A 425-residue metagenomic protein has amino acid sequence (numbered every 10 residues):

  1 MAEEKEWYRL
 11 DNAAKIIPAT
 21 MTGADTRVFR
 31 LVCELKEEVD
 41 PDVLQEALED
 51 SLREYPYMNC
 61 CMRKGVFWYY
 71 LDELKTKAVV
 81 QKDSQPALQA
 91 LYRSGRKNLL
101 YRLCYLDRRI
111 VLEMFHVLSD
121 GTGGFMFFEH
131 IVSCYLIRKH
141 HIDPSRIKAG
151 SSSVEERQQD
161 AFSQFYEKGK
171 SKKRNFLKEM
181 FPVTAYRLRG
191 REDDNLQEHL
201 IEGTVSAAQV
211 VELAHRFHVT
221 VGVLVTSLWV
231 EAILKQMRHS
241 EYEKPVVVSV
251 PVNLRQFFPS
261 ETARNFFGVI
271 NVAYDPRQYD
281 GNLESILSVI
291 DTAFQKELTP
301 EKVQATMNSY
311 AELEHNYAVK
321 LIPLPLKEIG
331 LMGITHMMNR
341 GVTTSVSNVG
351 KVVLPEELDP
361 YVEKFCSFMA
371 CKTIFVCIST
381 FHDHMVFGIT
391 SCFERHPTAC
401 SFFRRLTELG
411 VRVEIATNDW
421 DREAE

Functional and structural regions predicted by a protein language model:
M1-Y69, L74-R102, L234-E425: Acyl-thioester-dependent acyl-group transfer interface
A2-N12, L106-R109, L118-M126, H130-E212 (+1 more regions): Non-catalytic, low-complexity flexible loops and terminal extensions
D40, D120-G124, V221-G222: Hydrophobic (often cysteine-bearing) scaffold residues that line and stabilize catalytic clefts of nucleotide/cofactor
L88-Y92, N98-L100, C104, E113 (+2 more regions): Short amphipathic alpha-helical segments with a strong bias for extreme N-terminal helices that act as topogenic signals
V111-E113, G388: Beta-strand residues in well-ordered beta-sheet regions across diverse protein folds
H116, A214-G222: Alpha-helical hinge/cap motifs
I131, Y135-K139, I233, F294 (+1 more regions): Short, well-ordered alpha-helical segments in soluble proteins
V221-V230: Short amphipathic alpha-helical segments
